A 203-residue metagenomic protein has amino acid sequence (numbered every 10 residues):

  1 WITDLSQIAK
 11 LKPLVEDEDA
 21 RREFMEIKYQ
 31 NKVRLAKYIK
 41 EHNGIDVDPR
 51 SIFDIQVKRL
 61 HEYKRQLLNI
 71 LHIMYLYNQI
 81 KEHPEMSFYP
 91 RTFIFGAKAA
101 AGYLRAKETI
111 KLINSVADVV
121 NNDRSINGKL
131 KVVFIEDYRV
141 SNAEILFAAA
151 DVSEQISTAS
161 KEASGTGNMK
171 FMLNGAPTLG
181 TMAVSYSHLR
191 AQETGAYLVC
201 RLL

Functional and structural regions predicted by a protein language model:
W1-D46, R50: Extended, charge-enriched "interface" segments that sit outside catalytic cores
K37-A143: Long, K/E/R/D-enriched contiguous segments that form extended
F147, M172: Short alpha-helix at the nucleotide-sugar/activated-sugar donor binding site of glycosyltransferases and closely
A148-T158: Acidic donor-binding loop of glycosyltransferase active sites
G167-N168: Short glycine/serine-rich donor-binding loops of glycosyltransferases
G175-T178: Structural loop-to-beta junction motif characteristic of Rossmann-like glycosyltransferase folds
S187-T194: Conserved small/polar residues in nucleotide/adenosyl-binding loops
L198-L203: Hydrophobic alpha-helical segments, chiefly the membrane-spanning helices and signal/signal-anchor peptides
